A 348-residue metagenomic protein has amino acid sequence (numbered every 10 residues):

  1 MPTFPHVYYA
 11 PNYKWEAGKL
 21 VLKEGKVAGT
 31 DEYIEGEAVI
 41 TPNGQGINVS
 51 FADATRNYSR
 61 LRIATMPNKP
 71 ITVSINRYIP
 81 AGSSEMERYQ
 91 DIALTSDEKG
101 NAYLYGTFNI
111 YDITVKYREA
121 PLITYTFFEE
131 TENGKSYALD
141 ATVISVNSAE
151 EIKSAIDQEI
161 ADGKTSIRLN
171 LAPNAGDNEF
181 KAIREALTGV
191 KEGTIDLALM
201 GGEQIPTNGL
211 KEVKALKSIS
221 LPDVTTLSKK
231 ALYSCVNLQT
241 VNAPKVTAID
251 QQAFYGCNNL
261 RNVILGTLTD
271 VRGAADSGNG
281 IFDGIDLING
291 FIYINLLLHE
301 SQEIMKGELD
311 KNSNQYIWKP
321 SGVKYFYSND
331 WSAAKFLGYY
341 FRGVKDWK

Functional and structural regions predicted by a protein language model:
M1-A10, W15, N101-D112: Short Pro-Gly-centered beta-turn/loop motif in secreted/extracellular proteins
P5, P11-N57, I123-V143: Extracellular beta-sheet/turn segments enriched in Thr/Pro/Gly and aliphatic residues
G18-D31, A138-V143, F291-K348: Extracellular/surface-exposed low-complexity segments
Y58-I79: Structural motif
A81-A102: Short, acidic Ser/Thr/Gly-rich low-complexity loop/linker segments typical of extracellular and cell-surface proteins
T142-A186: N-terminal segments that cap or nucleate solenoid repeat domains
S166-N174, K191-Q204, K214-T226, V236-A248 (+4 more regions): Structural signature of tandem-repeat unit edges
A182-L187, I205-L216, L227-N237, I249-L260 (+3 more regions): Core hydrophobic positions of leucine-rich repeats
